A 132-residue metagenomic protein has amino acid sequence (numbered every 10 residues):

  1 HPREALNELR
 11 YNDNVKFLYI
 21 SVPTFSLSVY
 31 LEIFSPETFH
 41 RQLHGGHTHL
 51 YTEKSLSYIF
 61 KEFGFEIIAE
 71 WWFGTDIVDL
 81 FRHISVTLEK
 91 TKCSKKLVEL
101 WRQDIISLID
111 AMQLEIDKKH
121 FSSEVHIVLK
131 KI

Functional and structural regions predicted by a protein language model:
H1-S35, T48-F65, E124-I132: Conserved SAM-binding loop
L9, E37-F39, I116-D117: Short, flexible, glycine/charge-rich loop motifs used to bind or transfer phosphoryl groups or to couple energy/partner
D13, L43, H120-S122: A generic fold-level signal
N14, T38, G74-D76: Active/binding-pocket-proximal capping segment
I33-L43, I84-T91: Short glycine/proline- and charge-enriched loop/turn segments that cap or connect secondary-structure elements
H44-G46, E115: Active-site rim elements
E66-E70: Short, well-structured beta-strand/strand-turn elements
W71-I132: A C-terminal cap/extension of S-adenosyl-L-methionine-dependent methyltransferases that defines the acceptor-substrate
